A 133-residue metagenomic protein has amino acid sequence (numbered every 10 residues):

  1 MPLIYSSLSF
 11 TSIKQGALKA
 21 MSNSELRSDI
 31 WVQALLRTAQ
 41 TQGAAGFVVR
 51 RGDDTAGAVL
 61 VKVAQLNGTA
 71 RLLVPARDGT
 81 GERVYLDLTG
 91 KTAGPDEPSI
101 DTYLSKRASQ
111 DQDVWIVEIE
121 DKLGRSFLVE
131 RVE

Functional and structural regions predicted by a protein language model:
Y5-S6, F10-E133: Polybasic/polar functional segments that serve as interface/processing modules
